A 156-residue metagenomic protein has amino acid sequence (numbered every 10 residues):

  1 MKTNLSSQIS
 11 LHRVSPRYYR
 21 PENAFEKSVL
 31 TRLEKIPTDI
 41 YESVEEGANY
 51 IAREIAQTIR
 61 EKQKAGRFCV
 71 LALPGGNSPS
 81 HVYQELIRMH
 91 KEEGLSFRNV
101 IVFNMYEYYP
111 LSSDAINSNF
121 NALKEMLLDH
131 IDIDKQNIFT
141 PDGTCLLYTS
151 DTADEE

Functional and structural regions predicted by a protein language model:
M1-P37, D134: Long, low-complexity, Lys/Arg-enriched
L30-C145: N-terminal active-site beta-alpha-beta segment that forms phosphate/nucleotide-binding and substrate-recognition loops
Y148-E156: Single conserved hydrophobic/aromatic residue that forms the stacking wall/gate of nucleotide- or nucleobase-binding
